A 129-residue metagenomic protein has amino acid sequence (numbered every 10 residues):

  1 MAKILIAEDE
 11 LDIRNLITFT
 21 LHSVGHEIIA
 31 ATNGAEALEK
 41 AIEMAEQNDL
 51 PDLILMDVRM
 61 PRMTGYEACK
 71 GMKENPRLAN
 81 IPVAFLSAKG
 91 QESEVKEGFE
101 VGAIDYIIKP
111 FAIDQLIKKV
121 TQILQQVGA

Functional and structural regions predicted by a protein language model:
E8: Conserved acidic carboxylate
N15-S23: Charged docking surfaces used in two-component/phosphorelay signaling
T18, E67, G90-D105, K118: Alpha4 helix (beta4-alpha4-beta5 surface) of REC/receiver domains from two-component response regulators
A30-L53: Acidic, metal-coordinating helix/loop segments flanking the phosphotransfer/catalytic sites of two-component signaling
N33-E36, T64-K70: Acidic catalytic/metal-coordinating carboxylates
D57, S87: Active-site residues of response regulator receiver
M60: Receiver (REC) domain active-site loop signature in two-component systems and cognate sites in sensor histidine kinases
F111-V120: C-terminal output helix
